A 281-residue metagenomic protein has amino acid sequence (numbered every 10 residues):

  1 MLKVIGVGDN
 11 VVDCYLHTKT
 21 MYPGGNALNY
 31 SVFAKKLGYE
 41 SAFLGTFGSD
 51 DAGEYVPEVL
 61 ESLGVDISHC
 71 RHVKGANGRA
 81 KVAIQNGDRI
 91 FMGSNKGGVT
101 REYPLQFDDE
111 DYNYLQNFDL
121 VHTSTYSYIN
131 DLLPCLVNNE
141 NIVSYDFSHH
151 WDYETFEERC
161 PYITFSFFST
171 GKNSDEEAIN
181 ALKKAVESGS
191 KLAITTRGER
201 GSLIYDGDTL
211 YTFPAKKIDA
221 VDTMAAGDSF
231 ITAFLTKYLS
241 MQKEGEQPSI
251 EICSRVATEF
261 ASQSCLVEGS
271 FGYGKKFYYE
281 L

Functional and structural regions predicted by a protein language model:
M1-I5: Extreme N-terminal starter segment of soluble prokaryotic enzymes
D9-N10, S229: Active-site metal-binding loops of divalent metal-dependent hydrolases
V12-H17, M21, Y39-L120, E280-L281: Conserved N-terminal subdomain of the carbohydrate kinase-like
C14-G24, P214-A225: Short pre-catalytic strand/loop immediately N-terminal to key active-site residues, enriched for Gly-Thr
A27-K36: Histidine-anchored nucleotide/phosphate-binding helix
D119-K184, G201: Conserved beta-alpha-beta core of the PfkB/ribokinase-like small-molecule kinase fold
F165-K172, A181-K217: Conserved phosphate-donor
S188, K217-L281: Conserved post-catalytic alpha-helical subdomain immediately downstream of the catalytic base and nucleotide-binding
